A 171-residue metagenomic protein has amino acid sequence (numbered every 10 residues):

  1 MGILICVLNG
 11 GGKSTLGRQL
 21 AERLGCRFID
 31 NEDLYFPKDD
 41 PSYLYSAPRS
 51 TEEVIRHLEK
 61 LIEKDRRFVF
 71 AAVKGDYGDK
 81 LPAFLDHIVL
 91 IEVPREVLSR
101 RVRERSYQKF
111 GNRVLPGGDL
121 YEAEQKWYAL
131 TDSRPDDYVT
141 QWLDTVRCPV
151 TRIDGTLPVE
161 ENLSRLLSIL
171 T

Functional and structural regions predicted by a protein language model:
I5: Hydrophobic anchor at the beta1->P-loop junction of P-loop NTPases
N9: The conserved Walker
K13: Conserved lysine of the Walker
R18, E22-K60: Conserved substrate/cofactor phosphate-moiety recognition/catalytic segment in nucleotide-dependent phosphotransferases
K64-F68: Loop/turn-to-beta-strand initiation segments
F84-R105: Conserved phosphate-donor/acceptor-positioning beta-strand/loop module used by diverse small-molecule
E104-N112: Conserved AAA+ ATPase "sensor/coupling" helix adjacent to the nucleotide-binding pocket
G111-N162: Small-molecule kinase domains that catalyze NTP-dependent phosphoryl transfer to phosphate-bearing small molecules
